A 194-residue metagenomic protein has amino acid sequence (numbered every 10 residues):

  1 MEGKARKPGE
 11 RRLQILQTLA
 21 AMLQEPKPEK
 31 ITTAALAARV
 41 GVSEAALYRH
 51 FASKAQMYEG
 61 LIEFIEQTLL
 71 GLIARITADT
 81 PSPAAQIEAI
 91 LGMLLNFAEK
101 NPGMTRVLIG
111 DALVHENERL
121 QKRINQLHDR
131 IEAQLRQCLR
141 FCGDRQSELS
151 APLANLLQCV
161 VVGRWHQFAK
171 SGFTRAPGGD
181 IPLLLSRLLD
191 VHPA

Functional and structural regions predicted by a protein language model:
M1-R39, Q56-E59, T68: Basic, helix-initiating cap at the start of DNA-binding domains
R11, K54, L61, I65 (+6 more regions): Hydrophobic/aromatic residues within well-ordered alpha-helical segments
T32, R106-L108, A169-K170, P177: Short, hydrophobic secondary-structure boundary micro-motifs
G41-F51: Short hydrophobic/aromatic patch on the recognition helix
G60, A74-K100, R145-Q146, S150-L157: Hydrophobic alpha-helical connector segments
Q67-L70, E118-D144, A151-N155, G179-S186 (+1 more regions): Amphipathic alpha-helical packing segments from all-alpha helical-bundle domains
N96-K100, Q137, A154-R175, R187-A194: Amphipathic C-terminal alpha-helical segment
A98-R119: Amphipathic alpha-helical segments used for helix-helix packing
